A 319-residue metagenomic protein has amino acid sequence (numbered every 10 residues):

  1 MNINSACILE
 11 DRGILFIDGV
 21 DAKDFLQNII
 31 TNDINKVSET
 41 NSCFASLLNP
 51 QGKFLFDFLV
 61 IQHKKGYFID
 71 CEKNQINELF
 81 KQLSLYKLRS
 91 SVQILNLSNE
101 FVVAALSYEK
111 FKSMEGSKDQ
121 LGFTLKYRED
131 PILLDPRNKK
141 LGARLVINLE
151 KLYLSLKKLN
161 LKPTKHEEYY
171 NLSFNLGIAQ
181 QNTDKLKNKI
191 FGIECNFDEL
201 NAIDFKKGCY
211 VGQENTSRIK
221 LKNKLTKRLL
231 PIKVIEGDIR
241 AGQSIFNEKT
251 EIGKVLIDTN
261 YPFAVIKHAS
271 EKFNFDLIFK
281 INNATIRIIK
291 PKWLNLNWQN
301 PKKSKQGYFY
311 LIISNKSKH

Functional and structural regions predicted by a protein language model:
M1-D57, I61-K65: Acidic, proline/glycine-enriched N-terminal capping motif
S5-L9, G13-F16, L59-L176, N247: Acidic, low-complexity central loop/insert segments
F16-A22, N35, L106-F111, K233-R240: Short, surface-exposed ligand-recognition loops at beta-strand->loop->(often short) alpha-helix junctions that present
I30, K73-Q75, L83, L221-N223 (+1 more regions): A short beta-strand motif that forms part of the nucleic acid-binding face of small beta-barrel RNA-binding folds
T40-N41, G116-K126, D238-Q243, D276: Glycine-centered loop/turn motifs
F54, L172, I193-I203, Q213 (+1 more regions): Glycine-rich, small/acidic residue-mixed loop/short-helix segments
F101-L121, L176-K189, L294-H319: Short, low-order "capping/linker" segments at domain edges
R144-P231: Anionic-ligand-binding alpha/beta catalytic cores of soluble enzymes and soluble regulatory domains that recognize
